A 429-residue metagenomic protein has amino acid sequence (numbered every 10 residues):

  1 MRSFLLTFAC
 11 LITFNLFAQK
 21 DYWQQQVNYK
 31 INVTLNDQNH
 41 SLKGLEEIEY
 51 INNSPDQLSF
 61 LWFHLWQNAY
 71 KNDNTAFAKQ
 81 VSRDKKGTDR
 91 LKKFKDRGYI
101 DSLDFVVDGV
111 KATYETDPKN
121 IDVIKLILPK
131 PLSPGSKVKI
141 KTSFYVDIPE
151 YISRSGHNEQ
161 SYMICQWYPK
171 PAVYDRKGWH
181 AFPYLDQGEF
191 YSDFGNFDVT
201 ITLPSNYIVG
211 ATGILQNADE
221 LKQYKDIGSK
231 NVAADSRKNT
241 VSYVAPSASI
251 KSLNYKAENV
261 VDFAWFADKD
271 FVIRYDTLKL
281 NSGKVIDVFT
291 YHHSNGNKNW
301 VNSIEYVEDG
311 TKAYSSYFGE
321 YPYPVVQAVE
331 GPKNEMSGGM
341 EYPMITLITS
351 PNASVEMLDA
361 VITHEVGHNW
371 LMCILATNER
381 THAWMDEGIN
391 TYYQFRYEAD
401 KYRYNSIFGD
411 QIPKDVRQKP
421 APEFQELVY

Functional and structural regions predicted by a protein language model:
F17-K43, P55, N158: N-terminal, polar/Ser/Thr-rich
E46-I48, N52, L65-Q67, S136-E150 (+2 more regions): Short, hydrophobic/aromatic-enriched beta-strand segments in well-ordered soluble domains
I51, K86-Q160, T240-A248, L253: A surface-exposed beta-strand-loop module
F63-V110, I164, T202-Y207: Solvent-exposed beta-hairpin/edge-strand motifs
D73-K86, Y145-F197: Glycine/proline-rich low-complexity spacer/linker segments in large multi-domain proteins
Y174-D175, W179, E189-T363, Y392: Hydrophobic helix-coil surface modules that form long, contiguous segments used for peptide/substrate interaction
N369-H382: Catalytic Zn2+-binding segment of zinc metalloproteases
T381, E387-Y429: Acidic/His/Gly-enriched intrinsically disordered linker/tail segments that often contain short helix/coil "MoRF-like"
